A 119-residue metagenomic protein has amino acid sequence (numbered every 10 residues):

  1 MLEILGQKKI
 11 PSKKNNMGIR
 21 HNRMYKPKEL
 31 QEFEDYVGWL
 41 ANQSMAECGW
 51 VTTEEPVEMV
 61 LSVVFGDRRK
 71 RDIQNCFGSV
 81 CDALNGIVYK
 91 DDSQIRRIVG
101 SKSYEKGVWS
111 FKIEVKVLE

Functional and structural regions predicted by a protein language model:
M1-E119: Acidic, proline/glycine-enriched N-terminal capping motif
